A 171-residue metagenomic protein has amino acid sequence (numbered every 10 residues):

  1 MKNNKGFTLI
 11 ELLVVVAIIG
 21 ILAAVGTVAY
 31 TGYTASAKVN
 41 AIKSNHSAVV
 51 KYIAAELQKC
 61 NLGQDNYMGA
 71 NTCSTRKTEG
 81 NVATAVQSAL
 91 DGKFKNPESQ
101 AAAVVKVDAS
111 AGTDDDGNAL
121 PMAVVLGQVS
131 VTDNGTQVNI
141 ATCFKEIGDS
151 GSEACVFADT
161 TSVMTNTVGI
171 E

Functional and structural regions predicted by a protein language model:
M1-K2, A55: Short, contiguous, well-ordered secondary-structure segments
K2-N3, A41-K43, C143, A158: Generic N-terminal leader/processing signal
K2-T34: N-terminal single-pass transmembrane signal-anchor helix
N3, G26-A29, A48, G63 (+1 more regions): A general marker of short, structured functional hotspots
G6-I10, I19, V49, A54 (+3 more regions): Generic N-terminal initiation segments characterized by hydrophobic and/or small/turn-forming residues
I19-A23, I42, A83-T84: Alpha-helical interaction segments
A35-Q64: Membrane-proximal N-terminal amphipathic helix
Q58-E171: Periplasmic/extracellular, small/polar-rich flexible segments of pilin-like filament-forming proteins
